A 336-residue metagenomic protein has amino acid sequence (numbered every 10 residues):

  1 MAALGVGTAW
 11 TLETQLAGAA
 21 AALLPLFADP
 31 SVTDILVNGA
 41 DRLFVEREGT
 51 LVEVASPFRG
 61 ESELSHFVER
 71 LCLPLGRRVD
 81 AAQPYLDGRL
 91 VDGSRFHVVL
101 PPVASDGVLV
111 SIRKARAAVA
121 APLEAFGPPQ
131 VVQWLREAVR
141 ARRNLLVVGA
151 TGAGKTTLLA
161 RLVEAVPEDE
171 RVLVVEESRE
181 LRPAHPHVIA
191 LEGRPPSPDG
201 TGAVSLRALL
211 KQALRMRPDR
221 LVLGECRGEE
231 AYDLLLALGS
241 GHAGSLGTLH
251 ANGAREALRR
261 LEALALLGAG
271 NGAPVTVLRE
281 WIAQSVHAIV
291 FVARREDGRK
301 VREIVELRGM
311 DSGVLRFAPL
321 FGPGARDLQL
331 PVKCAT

Functional and structural regions predicted by a protein language model:
M1-A81, D87-V91: N-terminal accessory targeting/assembly segments
A2-A17, W281-I282, E296-T336: NTP-binding/hydrolysis catalytic cores, primarily Walker-type P-loop NTPases
V52-A141: P-loop NTP-binding catalytic core
A55-R59, A120-G127, V188-L206, R220-G224 (+2 more regions): Flexible beta-alpha connector loops of hexameric P-loop NTPases
A115-A125, A160, E164-K211, A257-L261: P-loop NTPase switch/communication element
V147: Hydrophobic anchor at the beta1->P-loop junction of P-loop NTPases
K155: Conserved lysine of the Walker
E176, P183, A213-A288, A293-E296 (+1 more regions): Conserved P-loop NTPase nucleotide-binding/switch module
